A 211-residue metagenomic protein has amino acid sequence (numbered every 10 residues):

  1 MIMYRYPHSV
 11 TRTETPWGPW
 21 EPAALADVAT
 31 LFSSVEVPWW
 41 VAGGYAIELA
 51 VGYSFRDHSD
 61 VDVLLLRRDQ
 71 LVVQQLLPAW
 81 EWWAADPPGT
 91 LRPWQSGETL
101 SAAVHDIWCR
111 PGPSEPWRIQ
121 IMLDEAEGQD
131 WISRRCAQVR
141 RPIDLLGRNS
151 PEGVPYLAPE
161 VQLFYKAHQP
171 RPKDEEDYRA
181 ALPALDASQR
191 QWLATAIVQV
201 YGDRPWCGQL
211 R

Functional and structural regions predicted by a protein language model:
I2-R211: Compositionally biased terminal segments of proteins
